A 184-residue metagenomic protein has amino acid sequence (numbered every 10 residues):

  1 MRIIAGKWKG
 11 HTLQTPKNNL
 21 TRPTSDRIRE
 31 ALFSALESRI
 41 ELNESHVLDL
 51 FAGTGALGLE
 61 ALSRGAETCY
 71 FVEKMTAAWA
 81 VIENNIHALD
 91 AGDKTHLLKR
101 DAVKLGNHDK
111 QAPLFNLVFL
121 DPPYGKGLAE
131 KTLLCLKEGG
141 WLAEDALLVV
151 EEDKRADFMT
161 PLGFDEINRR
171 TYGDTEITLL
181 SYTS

Functional and structural regions predicted by a protein language model:
M1-S184: Class I S-adenosyl-L-methionine-dependent methyltransferase catalytic core
